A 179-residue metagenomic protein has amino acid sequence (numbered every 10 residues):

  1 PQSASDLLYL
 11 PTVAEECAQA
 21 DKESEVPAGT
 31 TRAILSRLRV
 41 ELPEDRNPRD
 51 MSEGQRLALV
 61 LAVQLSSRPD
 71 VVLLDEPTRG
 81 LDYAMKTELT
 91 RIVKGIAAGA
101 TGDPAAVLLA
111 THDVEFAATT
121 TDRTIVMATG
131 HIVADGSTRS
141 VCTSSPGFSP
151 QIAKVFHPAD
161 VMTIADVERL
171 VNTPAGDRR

Functional and structural regions predicted by a protein language model:
V26-P43: Conserved ABC ATPase "signature" region
N47-M51: Conserved ABC ATPase signature
V72-D75: Catalytic Walker B motif of ABC-type/P-loop ATPase nucleotide-binding domains
T111-H112: H-loop/switch region of ABC-family ATPase nucleotide-binding domains
A117-T119: A short, surface-exposed alpha-helical micro-motif characterized by mixed small hydrophobic and charged/polar residues
H131-V155: Conserved beta-strand-loop-alpha-helix hinge in the C-terminal portion of ABC ATPase nucleotide-binding domains
F148-R179: ABC ATPase nucleotide-binding domains
